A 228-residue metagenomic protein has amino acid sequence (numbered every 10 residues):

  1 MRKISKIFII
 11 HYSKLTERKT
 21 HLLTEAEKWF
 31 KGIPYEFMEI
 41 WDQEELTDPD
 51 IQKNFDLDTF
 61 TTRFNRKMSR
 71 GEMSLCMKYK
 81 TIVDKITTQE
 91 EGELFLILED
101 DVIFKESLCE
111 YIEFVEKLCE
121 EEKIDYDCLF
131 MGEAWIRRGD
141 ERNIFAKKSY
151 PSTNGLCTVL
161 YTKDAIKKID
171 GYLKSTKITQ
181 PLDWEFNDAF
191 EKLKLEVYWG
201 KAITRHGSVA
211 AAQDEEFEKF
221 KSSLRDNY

Functional and structural regions predicted by a protein language model:
M1-L98, V102-Y228: An acidic/histidine-cluster motif and surrounding catalytic segment that typifies divalent-metal-assisted enzyme active
